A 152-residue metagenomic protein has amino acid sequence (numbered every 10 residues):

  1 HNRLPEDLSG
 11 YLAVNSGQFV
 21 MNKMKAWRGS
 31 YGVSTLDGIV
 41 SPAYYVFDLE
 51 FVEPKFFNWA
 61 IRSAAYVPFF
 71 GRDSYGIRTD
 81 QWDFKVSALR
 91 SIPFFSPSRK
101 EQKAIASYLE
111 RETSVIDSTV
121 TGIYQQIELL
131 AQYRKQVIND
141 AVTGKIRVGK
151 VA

Functional and structural regions predicted by a protein language model:
H1-N2, S118: Short coil/turn segments at secondary-structure junctions
R3-S9: Short alpha-helix capping/helix-loop boundary micro-motifs
E6, K25, D140: Short glycine- and Lys/Arg-enriched binding-loop motifs that mark or flank ligand-binding interfaces
S9-L12, V52, Q125, Y133: A generic structural signal for residues located within well-ordered alpha-helices of large catalytic or ligand-binding
Y11-L12, S16, V20-T79, D83-L89: A short beta-sheet element
D83, F95-S96: Short, conserved sequence motifs enriched in acidic/basic residues, glycine, and aromatics that mark functional "hot
S96-A152: Amphipathic alpha-helical coiled-coil/heptad-repeat segments
